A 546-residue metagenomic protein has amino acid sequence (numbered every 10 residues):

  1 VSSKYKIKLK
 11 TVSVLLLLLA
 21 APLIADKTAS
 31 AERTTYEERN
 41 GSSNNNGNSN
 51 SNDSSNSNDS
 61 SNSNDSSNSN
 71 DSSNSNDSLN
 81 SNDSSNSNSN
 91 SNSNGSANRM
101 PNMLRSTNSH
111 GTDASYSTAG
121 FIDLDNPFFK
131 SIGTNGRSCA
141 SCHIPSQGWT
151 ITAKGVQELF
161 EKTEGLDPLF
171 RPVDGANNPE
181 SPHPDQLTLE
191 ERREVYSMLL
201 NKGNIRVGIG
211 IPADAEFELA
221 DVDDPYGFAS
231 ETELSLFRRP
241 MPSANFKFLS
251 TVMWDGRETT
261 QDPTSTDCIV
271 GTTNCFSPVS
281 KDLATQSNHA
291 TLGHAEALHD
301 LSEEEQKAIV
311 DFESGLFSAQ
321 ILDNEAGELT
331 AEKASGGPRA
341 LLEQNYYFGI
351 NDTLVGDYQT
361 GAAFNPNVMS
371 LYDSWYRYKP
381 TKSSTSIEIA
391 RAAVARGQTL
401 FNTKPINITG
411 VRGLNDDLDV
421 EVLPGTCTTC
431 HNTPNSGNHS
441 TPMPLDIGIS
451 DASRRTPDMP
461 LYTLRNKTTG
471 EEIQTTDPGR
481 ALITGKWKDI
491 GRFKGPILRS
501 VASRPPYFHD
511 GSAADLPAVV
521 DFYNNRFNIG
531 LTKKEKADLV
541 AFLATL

Functional and structural regions predicted by a protein language model:
V1-K8: N-terminal secretory signal peptides that target proteins for export/translocation
K4, N40-N98: Asparagine/serine/threonine-enriched low-complexity, disordered tracts, especially those forming N-linked glycosylation
V12-P22: Bacterial N-terminal signal peptides
A25, S30-A31: Boundary at the C-terminal end of the N-terminal hydrophobic targeting segment
E32, E37-N40, G95-L546: Periplasmic c-type cytochrome electron-transfer domains
